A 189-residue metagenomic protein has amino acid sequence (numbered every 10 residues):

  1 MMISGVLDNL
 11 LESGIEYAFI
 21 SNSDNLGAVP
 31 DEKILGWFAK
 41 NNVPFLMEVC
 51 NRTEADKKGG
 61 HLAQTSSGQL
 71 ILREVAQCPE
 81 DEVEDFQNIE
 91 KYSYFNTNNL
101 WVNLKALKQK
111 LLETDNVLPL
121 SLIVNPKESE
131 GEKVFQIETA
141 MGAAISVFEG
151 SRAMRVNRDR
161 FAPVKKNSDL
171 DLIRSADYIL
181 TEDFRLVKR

Functional and structural regions predicted by a protein language model:
M1: Adenylate-forming
G5-N22, G27-R189: Catalytic core of tubulin tyrosine ligase-like
